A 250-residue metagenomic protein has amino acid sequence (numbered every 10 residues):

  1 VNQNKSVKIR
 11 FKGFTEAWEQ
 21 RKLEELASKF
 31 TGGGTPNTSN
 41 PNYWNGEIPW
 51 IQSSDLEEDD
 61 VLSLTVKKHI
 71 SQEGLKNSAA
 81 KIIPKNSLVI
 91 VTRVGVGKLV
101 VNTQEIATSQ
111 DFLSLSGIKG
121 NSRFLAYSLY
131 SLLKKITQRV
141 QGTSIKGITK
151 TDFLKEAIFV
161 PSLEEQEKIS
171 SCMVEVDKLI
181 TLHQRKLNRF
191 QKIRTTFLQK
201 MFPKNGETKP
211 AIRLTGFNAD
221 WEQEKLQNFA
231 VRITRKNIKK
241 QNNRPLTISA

Functional and structural regions predicted by a protein language model:
V1-E19, E156, P161-E222: Amphipathic alpha-helical segments with low aromatic content
Q3-V7, W44, T92-R93, A107-L113 (+1 more regions): A short glycine-rich beta-alpha junction/loop motif
K12-G34, R213-N237: Non-catalytic DNA-recognition/assembly elements of restriction-modification systems
L23, Y130, G142-T143, L226: Basic chromatin DNA-binding modules
E24-A27, T38-E73, Q227, T234-A250: DNA target-recognition patches
K29, L56-E57, G95-V96, K135: Active-site/binding-pocket entry motifs
G46-I48, Q52-S54, V61-Y130, G142 (+1 more regions): A short beta-sheet element
L56, F153, F202: Hydrophobic pocket-lining residues within nucleotide cofactor-binding pockets
